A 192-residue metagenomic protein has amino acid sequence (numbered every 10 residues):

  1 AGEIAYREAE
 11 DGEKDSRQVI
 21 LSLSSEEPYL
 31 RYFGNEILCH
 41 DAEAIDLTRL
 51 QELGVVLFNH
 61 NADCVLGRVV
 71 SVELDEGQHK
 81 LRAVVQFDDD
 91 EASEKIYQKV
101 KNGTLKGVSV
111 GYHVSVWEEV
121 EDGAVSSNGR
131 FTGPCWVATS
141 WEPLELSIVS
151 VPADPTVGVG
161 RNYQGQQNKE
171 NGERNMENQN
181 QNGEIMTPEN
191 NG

Functional and structural regions predicted by a protein language model:
A1-N175: Signature of dsDNA virion morphogenesis modules
K169-G192: N-terminal leader/targeting segments
